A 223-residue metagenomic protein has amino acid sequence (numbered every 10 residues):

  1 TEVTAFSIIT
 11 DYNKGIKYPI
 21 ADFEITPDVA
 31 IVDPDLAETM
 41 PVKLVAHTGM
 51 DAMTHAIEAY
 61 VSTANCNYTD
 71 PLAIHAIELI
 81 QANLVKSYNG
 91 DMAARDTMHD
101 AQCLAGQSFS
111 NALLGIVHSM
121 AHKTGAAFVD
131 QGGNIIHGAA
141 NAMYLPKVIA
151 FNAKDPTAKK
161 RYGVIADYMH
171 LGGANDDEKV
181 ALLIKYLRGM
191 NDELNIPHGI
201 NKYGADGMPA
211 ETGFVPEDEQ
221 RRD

Functional and structural regions predicted by a protein language model:
T1-V3, V117: Short glycine/serine/threonine-rich phosphate/pyrophosphate-binding segments that cradle anionic phosphate groups
T4-A112: Carboxylate- and glycine-rich phosphate/diphosphate-binding segment that chelates Mg2+/Mn2+
Y60-C66, A112-L114, I149-K160: Short helix-capping/linker segments at secondary-structure and domain boundaries
C103-N141: Glycine-rich phosphate/pyrophosphate-binding beta-alpha loops
A127-V215: Gly/Pro-rich interdomain helix-loop hinge
E217-R222: Short helix/strand-capping connector loops at secondary-structure junctions
